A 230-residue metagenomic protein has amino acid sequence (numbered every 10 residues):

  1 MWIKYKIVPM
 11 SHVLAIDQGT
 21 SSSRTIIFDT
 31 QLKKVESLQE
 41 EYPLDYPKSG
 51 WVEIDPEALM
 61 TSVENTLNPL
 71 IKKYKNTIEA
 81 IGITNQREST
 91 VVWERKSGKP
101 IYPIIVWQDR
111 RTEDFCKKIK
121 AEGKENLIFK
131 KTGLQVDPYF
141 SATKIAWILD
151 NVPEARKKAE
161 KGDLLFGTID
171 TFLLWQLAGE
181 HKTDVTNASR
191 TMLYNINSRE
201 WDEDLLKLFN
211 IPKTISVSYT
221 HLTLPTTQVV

Functional and structural regions predicted by a protein language model:
W2-Y102, K130, V217: N-terminal glycine/serine-rich phosphate-binding loop of ATP-dependent small-molecule kinases, especially carbohydrate
R24, L67, Y74-E79, A146 (+2 more regions): Conserved phosphate-binding loops in N-terminal lobes of ATP-dependent enzymes of the actin/Hsp70/sugar-kinase
Y74-W107, Q135-S141, D170, L174-N195 (+1 more regions): Short beta-strand-loop/turn "lid" adjacent to the catalytic site in phosphate-handling enzymes
A80-I83, K161-G167, D204, I215-Y219: Beta-strand segments within the central parallel beta-sheet cores of soluble alpha/beta enzyme folds
Q108-N151, Y194-R199, D204-L208: Glycine-rich phosphate-binding loop plus the immediately following alpha-helix
V152-K158: Basic phosphate/pyrophosphate-binding loop/patch that engages nucleotide-derived ligands
T220-T226: Conserved small/polar residues in nucleotide/adenosyl-binding loops
